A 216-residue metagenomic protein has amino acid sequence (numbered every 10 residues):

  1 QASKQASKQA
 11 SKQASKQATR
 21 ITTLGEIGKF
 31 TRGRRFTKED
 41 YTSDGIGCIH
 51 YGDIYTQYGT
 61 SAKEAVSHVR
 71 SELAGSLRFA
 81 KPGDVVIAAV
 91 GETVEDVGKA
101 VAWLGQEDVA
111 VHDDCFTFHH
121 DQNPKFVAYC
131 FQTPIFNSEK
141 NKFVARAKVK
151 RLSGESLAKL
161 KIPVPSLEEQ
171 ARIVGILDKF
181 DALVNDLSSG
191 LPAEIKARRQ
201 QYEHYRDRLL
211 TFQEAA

Functional and structural regions predicted by a protein language model:
Q1-K16: Compositionally biased, intrinsically disordered low-complexity segments enriched for polar/charged residues
A14-R34, G190, E194-Q201, Y205: Non-catalytic DNA-recognition/assembly elements of restriction-modification systems
T19-L24, I46, A80, D84-V86 (+3 more regions): Short, structured motif recognition centered on aromatic/hydrophobic residues
G25-T37, G52-P82: Sequence-specific dsDNA recognition surfaces
H50, G75-P134: A short beta-sheet element
D108-D114, A145-S166: A short glycine-rich beta-alpha junction/loop motif
